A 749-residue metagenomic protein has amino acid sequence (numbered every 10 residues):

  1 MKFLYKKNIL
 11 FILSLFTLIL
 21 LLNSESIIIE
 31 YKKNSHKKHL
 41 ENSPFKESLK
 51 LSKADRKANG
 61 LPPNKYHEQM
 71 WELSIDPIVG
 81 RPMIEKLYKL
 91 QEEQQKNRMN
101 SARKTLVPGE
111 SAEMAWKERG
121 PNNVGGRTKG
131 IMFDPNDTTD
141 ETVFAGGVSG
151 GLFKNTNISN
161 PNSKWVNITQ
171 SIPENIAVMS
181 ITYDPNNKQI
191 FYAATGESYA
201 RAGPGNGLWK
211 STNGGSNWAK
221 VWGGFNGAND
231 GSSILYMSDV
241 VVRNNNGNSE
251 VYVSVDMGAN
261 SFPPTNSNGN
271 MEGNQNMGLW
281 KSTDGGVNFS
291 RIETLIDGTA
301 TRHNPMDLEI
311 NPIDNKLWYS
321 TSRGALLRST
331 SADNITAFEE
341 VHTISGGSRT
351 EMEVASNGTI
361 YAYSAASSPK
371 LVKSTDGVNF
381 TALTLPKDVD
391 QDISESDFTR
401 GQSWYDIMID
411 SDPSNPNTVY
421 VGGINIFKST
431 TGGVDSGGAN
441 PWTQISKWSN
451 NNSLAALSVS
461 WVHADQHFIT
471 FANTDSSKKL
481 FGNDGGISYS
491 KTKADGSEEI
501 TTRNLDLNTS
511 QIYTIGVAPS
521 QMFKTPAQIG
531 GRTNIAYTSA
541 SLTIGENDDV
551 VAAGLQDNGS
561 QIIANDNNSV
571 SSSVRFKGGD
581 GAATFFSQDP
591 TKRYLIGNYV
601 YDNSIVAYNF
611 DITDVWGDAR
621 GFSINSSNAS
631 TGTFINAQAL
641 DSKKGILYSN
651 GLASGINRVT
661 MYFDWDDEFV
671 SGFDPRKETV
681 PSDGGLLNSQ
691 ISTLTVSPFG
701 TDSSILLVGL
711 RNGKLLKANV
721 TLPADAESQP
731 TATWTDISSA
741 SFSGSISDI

Functional and structural regions predicted by a protein language model:
K2-L13: N-terminal Sec-pathway targeting helices
L4, I27-I29, Y363: Domain-level signal for compact, non-enzymatic binding modules
L13-I19: Bacterial N-terminal signal peptides
L20-K33: Membrane-interface motif at the C-terminal end of an N-terminal transmembrane signal
K32-I749: Beta-propeller blade termini and top-face loops
